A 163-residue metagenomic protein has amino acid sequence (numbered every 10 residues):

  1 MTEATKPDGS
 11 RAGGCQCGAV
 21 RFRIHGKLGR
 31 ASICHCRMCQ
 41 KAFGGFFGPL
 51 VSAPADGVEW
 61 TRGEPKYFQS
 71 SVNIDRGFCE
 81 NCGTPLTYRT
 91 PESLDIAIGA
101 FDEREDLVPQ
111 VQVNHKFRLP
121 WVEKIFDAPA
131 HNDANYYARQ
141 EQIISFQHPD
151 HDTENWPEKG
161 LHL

Functional and structural regions predicted by a protein language model:
M1-A12, Q16-L163: A short Gly-Trp-Pro
